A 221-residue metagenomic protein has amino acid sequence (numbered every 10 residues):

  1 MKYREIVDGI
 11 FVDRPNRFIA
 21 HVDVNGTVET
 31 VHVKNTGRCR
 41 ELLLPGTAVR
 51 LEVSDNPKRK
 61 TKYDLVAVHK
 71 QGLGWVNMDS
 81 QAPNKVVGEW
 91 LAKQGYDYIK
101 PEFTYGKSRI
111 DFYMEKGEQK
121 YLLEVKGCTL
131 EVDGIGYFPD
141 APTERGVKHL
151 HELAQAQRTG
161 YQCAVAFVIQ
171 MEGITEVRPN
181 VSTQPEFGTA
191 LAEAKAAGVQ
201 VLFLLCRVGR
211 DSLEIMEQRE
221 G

Functional and structural regions predicted by a protein language model:
G9, I110-D140, L153: Conserved catalytic cores of phosphodiester-cleaving nucleases, focusing on short active-site segments
N16-H21: Short aromatic-glycine-enriched beta-strand elements
T27-E41: Beta-strand/loop nucleic-acid-binding surfaces
G37-R50, A154: Short nucleic-acid-contacting surface segments enriched for D/E, G, S/T with interspersed K/R
R40, Q71-P101: Acidic-basic catalytic patches of nuclease active cores, encompassing PD-(D/E)XK and other metal-cofactor nuclease
L44-N56, L205-C206: Flexible glycine-rich surface loops and low-complexity tracts that mediate binding to linear polymers
G134-E144, A154-T183, L205: Nucleic-acid nuclease catalytic cores
Q170-G221: Domain-level recognition of nuclease-like catalytic cores that cleave nucleotide substrates
